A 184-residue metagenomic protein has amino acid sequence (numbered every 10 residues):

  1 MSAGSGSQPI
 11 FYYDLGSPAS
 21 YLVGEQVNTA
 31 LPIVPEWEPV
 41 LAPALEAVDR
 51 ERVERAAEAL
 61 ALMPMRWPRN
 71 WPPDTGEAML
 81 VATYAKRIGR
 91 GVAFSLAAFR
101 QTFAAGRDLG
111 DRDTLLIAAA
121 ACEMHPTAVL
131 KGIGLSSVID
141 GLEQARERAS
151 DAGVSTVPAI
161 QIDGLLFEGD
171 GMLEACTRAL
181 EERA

Functional and structural regions predicted by a protein language model:
G4-F11, L15-I33, W37, R100-A184: C-terminal cap of thioredoxin/glutaredoxin-like
I10-L15, A19-A105: Structural alpha/beta surface segment adjacent to cysteine/selenocysteine redox centers across thiol/disulfide enzymes
